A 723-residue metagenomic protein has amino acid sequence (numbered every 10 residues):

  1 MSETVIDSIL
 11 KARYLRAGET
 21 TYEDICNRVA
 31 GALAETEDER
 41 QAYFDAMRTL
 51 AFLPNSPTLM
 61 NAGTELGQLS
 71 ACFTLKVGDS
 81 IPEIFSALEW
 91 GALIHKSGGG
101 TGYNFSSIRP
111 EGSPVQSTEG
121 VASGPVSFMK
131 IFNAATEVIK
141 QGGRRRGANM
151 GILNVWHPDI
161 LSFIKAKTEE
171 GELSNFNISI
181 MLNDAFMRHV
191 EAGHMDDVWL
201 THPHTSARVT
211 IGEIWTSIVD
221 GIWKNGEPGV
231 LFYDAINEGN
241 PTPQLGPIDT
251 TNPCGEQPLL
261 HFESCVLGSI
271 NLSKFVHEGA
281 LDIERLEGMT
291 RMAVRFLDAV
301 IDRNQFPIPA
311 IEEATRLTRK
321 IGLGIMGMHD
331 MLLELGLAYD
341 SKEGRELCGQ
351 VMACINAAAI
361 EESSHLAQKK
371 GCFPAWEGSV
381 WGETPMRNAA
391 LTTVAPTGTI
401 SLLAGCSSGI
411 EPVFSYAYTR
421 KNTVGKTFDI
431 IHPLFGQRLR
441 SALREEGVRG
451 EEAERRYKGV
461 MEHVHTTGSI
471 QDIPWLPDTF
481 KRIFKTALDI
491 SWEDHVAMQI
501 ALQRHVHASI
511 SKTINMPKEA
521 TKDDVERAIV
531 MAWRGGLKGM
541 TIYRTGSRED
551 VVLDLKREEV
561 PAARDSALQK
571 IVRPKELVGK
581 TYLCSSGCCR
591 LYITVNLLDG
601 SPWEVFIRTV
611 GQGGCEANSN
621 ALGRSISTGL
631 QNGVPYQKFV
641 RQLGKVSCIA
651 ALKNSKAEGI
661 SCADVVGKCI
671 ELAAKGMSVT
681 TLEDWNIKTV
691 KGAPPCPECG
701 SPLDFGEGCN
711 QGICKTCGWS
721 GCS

Functional and structural regions predicted by a protein language model:
M1-Q41, G63, S117-I131, G143-G246 (+3 more regions): Conserved, charged catalytic cores of large soluble enzymes
K11, R16-G18, A30-T36, R40 (+12 more regions): Function-dense linear segments that define catalytic or interfacial modules in macromolecule-processing proteins
R13-Y14, G193, D197-V209, T216 (+8 more regions): Catalytic or ion-coupling anion/metal-binding cores of large enzyme and transporter domains
A17-T20, T58-A62, C72-P82, G112-K130 (+15 more regions): Alpha-helix capping and helix-loop boundary segments enriched in small/acidic/polar residues
D38-Y43, T101-Y103, G143-M150, V300-R316 (+9 more regions): Flexible, glycine/charged-enriched surface loops at secondary-structure junctions
A122-G124, E137-R144, A148-G212, D298-A299 (+5 more regions): Conserved catalytic alpha/beta cores of large enzymes that bind or transform nucleotide phosphates and polynucleotides
W199-H204, M289-E312, R316, K320 (+7 more regions): Internal maturation/activation junctions in enzymes
G255-P258, L297, I301-D302, T392-V552 (+3 more regions): Catalytic alpha/beta core of large soluble enzyme barrels
